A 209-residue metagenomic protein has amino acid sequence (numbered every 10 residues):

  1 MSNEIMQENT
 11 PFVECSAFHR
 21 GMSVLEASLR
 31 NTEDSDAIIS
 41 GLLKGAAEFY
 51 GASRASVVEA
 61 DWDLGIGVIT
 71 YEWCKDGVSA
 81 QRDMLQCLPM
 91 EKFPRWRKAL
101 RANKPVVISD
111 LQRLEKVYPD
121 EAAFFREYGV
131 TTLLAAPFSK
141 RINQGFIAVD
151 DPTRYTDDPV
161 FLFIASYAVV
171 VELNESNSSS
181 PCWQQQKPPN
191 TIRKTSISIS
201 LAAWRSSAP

Functional and structural regions predicted by a protein language model:
M1-A37, E48-F49, F161-S198, A202 (+1 more regions): Signal-transmission linkers at sensory-effector interfaces
S28, T32, L114-E115, R154-T156: Short strand->helix junction
A37-L42, E91, K116-D120, T195 (+1 more regions): Short, conserved clusters of charged catalytic residues that mark active-site and nucleotide-handling motifs
L43-A47, S53-D61, G67, L133 (+1 more regions): Short, hydrophobic-rich beta-strand element in sensory/regulatory alpha-beta domains
A47, S56-R95, Q144: GAF sensory/regulatory domain recognition with acknowledged cross-activation on helical regulatory dimers
V78-K116, D120-R126, L134: Regulatory sensory and allosteric helical modules in signal-transduction proteins and certain transcription factors
T131-S139: A short, aliphatic-rich beta-strand micro-motif
G145-T156: Short beta-strand-to-loop transition segments that serve as allosteric relay/switch motifs in sensory/regulatory domains
